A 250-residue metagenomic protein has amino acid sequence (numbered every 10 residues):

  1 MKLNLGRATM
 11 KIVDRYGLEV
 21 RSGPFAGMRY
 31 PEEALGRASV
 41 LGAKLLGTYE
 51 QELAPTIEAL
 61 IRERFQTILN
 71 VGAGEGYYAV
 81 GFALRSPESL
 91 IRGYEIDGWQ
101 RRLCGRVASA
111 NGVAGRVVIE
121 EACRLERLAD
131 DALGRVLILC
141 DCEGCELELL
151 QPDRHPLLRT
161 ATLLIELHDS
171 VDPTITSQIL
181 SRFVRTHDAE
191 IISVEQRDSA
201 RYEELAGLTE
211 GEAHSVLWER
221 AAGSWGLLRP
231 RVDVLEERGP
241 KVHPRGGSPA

Functional and structural regions predicted by a protein language model:
M1-S22: N-terminal auxiliary segments of SAM/dcSAM-dependent transferases
G17-Q51: Class I SAM-dependent transferase core
L35-G36, E75-G76, D97-W99, E143-C145 (+3 more regions): Short, solvent-exposed loop/turn segments at secondary-structure junctions
A43-E126: SAM cofactor-binding core of SAM-dependent methyltransferases, primarily the Rossmann-like beta-alpha-beta module
R62, G112-V113, A132, L157 (+1 more regions): Short, structurally constrained coil/turn elements that cap an alpha-helix or connect an alpha-helix to the following
T67, A73-E75, R116-S177: Active-site segment flanking the S-adenosylmethionine/decSAM binding pocket in AdoMet-dependent transferases
R85, A110, R154-L158, S181-R182: Glycine-rich, phosphate-binding/catalytic loops in enzymes
S170-A250: Rossmann-like AdoMet/SAM-dependent catalytic core
